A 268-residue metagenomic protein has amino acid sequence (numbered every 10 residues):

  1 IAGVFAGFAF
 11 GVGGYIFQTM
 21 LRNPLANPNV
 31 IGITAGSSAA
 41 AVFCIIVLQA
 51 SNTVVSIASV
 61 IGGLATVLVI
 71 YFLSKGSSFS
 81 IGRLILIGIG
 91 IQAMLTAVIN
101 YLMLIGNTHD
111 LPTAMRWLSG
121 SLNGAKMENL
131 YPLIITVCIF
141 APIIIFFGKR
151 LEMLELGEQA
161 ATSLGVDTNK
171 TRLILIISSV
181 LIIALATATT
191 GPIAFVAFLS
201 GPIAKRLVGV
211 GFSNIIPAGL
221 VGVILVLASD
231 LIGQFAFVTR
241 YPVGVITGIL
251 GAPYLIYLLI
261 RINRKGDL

Functional and structural regions predicted by a protein language model:
I1-L268: Alpha-helical transmembrane segments in inner-membrane proteins
